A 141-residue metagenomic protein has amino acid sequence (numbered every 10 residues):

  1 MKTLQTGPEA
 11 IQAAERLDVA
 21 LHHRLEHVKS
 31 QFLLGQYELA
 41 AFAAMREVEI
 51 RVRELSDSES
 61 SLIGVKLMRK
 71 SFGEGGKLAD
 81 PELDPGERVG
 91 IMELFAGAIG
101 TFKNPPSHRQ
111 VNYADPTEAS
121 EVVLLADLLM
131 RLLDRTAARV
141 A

Functional and structural regions predicted by a protein language model:
M1-A98, N112-T117, R135-A141: Amphipathic alpha-helical interface elements
S107-H108: Histidine-centered active-site/metal-ligand motif
A119-A137: Structured adenosyl-cofactor binding patch, chiefly the S-adenosyl-L-methionine
